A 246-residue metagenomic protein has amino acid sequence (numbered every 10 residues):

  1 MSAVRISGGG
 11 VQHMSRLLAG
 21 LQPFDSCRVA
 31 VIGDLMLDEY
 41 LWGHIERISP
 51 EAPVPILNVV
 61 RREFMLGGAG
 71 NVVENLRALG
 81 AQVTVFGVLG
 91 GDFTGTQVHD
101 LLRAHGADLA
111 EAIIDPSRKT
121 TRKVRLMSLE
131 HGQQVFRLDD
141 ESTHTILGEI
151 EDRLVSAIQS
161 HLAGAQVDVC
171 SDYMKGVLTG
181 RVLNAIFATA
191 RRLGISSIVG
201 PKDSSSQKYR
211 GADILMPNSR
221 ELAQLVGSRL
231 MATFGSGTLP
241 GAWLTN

Functional and structural regions predicted by a protein language model:
M1-P23, A188-A190: Short coil-to-helix leader/linker segments, especially the first N-terminal amphipathic alpha-helix with its helix
R5, M14, G20, V29 (+1 more regions): Conserved N-terminal subdomain of the carbohydrate kinase-like
G10-S15, D152, I195-P201: Short gly/ser/thr-rich secondary-structure transition/capping motifs
F24, L162-A163, S206-R210: A short, aliphatic-rich alpha-helical micro-motif
I32, V169-C170, I198, M216: Generic enzyme active-site microenvironment
L35, Y173: Active-site metal-binding loops of divalent metal-dependent hydrolases
K175-N246: Conserved phosphate/ATP/ADP-binding segment of small-molecule kinases
